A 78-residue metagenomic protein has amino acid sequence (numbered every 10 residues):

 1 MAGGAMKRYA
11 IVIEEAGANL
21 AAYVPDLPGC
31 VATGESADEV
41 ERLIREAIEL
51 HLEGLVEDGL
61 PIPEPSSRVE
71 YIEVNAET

Functional and structural regions predicted by a protein language model:
M1-A10, R42-T78: Short, charged, surface-exposed hinge/linker loops at domain edges that act as mobile lids or interdomain connectors
A10-V12, A21: Beta-strand secondary-structure signal
E14-A16: Short beta-strand micro-motifs enriched in acidic
A18-L55: Amphipathic, hydrophobic secondary-structure cores in small proteins
